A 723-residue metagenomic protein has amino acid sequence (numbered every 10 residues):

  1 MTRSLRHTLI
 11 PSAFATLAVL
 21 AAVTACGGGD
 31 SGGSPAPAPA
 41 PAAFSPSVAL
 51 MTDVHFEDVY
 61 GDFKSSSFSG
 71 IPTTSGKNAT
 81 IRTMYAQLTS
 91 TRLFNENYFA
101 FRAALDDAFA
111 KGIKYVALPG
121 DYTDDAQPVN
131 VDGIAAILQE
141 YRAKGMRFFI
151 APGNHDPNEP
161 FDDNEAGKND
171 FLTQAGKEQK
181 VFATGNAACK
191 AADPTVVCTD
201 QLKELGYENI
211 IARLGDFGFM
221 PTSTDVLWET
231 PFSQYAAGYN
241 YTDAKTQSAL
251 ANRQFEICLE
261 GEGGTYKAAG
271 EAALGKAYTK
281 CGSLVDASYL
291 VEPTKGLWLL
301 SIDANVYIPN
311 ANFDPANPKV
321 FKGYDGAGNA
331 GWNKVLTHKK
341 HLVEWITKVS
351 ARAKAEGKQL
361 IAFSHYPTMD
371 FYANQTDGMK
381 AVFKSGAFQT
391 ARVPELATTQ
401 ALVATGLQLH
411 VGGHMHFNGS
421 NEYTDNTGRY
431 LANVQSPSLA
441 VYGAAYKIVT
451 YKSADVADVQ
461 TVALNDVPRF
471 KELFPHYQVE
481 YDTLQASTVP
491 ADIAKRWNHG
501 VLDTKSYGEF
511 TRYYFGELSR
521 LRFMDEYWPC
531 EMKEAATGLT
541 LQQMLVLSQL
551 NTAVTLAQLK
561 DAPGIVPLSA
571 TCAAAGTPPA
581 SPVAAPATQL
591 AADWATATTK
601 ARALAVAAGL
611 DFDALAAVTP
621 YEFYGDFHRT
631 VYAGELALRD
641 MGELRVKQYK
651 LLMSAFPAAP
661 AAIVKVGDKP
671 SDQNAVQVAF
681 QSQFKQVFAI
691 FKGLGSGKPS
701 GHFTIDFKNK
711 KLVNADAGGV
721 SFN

Functional and structural regions predicted by a protein language model:
V19-A42: Bacterial Sec-dependent N-terminal signal peptides
P35-N130: N-terminal active-site segment of His-dependent metallophosphoesterases
A36-F44, I81-Y85, V343, R352 (+2 more regions): Non-catalytic terminal accessory segments
S45-D58, L297-N310, Y430-P437, Q460-V462: Active-site-proximal beta-strand elements of phosphoester/diester hydrolases
H55-F99, D163-E165, A311-V335, A381-A387 (+2 more regions): Acidic/histidine-rich helix-loop elements that form or flank divalent-metal/phosphate-binding sites at the catalytic
F109-Y115, K267, E292-T294, W298-S301 (+2 more regions): His/acidic metal-ligating clusters that form di-metal
P119-L138, P157-G176, Y372-T376, S420-G428: Metal-dependent catalytic neighborhoods of phosphoester/phosphodiester hydrolases
A135-T337: Extended active-site neighborhood of metal-dependent phosphoesterases/phosphodiesterases
